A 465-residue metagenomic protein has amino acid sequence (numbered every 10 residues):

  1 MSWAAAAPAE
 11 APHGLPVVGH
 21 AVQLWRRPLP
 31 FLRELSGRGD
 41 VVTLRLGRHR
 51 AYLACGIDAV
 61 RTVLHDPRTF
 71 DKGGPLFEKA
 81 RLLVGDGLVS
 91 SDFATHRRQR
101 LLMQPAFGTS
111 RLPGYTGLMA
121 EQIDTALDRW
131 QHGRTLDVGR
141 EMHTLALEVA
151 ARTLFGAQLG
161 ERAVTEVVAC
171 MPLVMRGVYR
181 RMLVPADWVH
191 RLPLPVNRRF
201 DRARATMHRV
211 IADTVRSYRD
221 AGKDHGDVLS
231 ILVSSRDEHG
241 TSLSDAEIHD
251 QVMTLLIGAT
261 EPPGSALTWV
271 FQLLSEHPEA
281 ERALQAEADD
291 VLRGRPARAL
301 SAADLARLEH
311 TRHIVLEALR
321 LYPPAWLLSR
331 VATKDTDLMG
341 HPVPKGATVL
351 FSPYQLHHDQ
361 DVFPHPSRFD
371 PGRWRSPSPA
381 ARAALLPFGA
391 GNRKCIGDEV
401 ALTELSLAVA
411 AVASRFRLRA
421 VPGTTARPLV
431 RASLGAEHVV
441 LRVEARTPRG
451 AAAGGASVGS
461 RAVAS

Functional and structural regions predicted by a protein language model:
M1-R98, P113, G117-T125, E161 (+6 more regions): N-terminal membrane-proximal hinge/A-helix region immediately C-terminal to the signal-anchor transmembrane segment
S2-A9, K72-A80, S91, T95 (+2 more regions): Cytochrome P450 heme-thiolate monooxygenase catalytic core
A7-L15, T116, A120, V167-C170 (+9 more regions): Cytochrome P450 I-helix active-site segment
V18-G39, R209, D213, R295-M339 (+1 more regions): Conserved cytochrome P450 K-helix E-x-x-R motif and the immediately C-terminal K′/meander segment
S36, I123, A169-P172, D289-V291 (+2 more regions): Cytochrome P450 proximal C-terminal region
T69, F351-S378: Conserved cytochrome P450 K-helix/beta-meander segment immediately N-terminal to the heme-binding cysteine loop
P262-E287, E399-F416: Cytochrome P450 catalytic-core helices
